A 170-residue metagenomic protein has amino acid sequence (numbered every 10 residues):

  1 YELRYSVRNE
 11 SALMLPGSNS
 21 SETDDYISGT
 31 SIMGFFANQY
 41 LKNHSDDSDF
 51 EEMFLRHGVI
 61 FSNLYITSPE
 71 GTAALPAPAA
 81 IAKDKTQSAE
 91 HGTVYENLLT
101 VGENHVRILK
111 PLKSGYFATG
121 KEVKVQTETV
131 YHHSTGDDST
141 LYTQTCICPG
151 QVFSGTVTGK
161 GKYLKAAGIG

Functional and structural regions predicted by a protein language model:
Y1-G170: Conserved active-site/ligand-binding neighborhood in enzyme cores
